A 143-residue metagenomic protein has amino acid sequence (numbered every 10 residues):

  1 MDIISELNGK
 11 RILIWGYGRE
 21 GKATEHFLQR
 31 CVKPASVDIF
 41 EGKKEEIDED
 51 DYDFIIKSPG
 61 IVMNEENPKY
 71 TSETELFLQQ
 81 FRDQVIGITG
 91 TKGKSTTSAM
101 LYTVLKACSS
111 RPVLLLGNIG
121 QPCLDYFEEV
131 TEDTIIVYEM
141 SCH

Functional and structural regions predicted by a protein language model:
M1-S72, L76: N-terminal leader/targeting and accessory segments in enzymes
H26, E46-Y52, P59-H143: Phosphate-binding loop of NTP-binding sites
